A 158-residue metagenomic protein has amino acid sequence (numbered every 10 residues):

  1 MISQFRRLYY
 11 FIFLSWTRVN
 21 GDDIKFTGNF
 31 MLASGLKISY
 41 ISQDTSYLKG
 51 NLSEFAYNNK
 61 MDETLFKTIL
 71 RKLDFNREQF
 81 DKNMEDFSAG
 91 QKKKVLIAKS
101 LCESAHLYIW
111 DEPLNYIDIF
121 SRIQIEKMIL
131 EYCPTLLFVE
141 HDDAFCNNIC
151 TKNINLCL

Functional and structural regions predicted by a protein language model:
I2-F66, E140, N148-L158: ABC ATPase nucleotide-binding domain signature region
R7, G90-V95, S121-R122: ABC ATPase nucleotide-binding domain signature region
S42-K99, E103-H106, E112: ABC-family P-loop ATPase nucleotide-binding domains
N83, I109-P113, I117-F120, I125: Walker B catalytic motif
A105, C133, I149-T151: Short, well-ordered alpha-helix to beta-strand connector turns
E126-K127, C133: A short, noncatalytic alpha-helical element within ATPase nucleotide-binding/catalytic domains
P134-V139: Conserved H-loop
A144: Conserved Rossmann-like nucleotide-cofactor binding loop
